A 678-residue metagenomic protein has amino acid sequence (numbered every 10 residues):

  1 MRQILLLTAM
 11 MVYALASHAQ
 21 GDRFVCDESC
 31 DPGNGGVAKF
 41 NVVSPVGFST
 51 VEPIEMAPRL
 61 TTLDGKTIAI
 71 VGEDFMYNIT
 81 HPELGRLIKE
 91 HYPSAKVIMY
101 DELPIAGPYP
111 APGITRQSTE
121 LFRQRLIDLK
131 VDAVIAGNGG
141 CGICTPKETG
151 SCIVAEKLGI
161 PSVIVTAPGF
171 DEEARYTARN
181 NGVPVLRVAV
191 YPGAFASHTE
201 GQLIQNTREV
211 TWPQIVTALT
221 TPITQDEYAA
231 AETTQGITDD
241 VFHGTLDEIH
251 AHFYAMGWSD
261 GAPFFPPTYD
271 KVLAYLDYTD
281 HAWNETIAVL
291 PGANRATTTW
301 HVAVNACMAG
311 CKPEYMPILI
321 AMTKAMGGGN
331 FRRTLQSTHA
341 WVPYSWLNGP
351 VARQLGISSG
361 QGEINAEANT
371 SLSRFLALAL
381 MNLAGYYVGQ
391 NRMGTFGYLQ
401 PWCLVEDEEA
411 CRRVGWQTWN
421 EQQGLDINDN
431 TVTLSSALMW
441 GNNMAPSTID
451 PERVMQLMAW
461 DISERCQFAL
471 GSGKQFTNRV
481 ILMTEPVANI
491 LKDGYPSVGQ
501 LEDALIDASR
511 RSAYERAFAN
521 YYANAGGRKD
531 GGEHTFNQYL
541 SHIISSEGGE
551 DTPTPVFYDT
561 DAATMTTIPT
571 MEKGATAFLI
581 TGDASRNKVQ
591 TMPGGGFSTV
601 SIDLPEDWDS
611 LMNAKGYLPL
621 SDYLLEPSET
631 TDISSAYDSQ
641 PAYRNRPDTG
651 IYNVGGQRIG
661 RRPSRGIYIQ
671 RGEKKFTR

Functional and structural regions predicted by a protein language model:
A9-H18: Hydrophobic h-region of N-terminal signal peptides that target proteins for export in Gram-negative bacteria
A19-G47: Helix-enriched interaction subdomains in cytosolic or periplasmic regions, typified by TIR/SEFIR signaling/NADase cores
H91-P110, V185-P192: Short beta-strand elements in bilobed, periplasmic/extracellular small-molecule ligand-binding domains
I105-Q124: Charged, often glycine-rich, active-site loop that binds/positions anionic groups
P192-E227: A charged, well-structured terminal subsegment
E232-E629: Non-transmembrane, aqueous-exposed alpha-helical and coiled segments at domain scale
E629-R658: Residue-level detector of functionally pivotal "anchor" positions at catalytic/ligand-binding pockets or at interdomain
T631, I667-R678: C-terminal tail/sorting-segment detector
